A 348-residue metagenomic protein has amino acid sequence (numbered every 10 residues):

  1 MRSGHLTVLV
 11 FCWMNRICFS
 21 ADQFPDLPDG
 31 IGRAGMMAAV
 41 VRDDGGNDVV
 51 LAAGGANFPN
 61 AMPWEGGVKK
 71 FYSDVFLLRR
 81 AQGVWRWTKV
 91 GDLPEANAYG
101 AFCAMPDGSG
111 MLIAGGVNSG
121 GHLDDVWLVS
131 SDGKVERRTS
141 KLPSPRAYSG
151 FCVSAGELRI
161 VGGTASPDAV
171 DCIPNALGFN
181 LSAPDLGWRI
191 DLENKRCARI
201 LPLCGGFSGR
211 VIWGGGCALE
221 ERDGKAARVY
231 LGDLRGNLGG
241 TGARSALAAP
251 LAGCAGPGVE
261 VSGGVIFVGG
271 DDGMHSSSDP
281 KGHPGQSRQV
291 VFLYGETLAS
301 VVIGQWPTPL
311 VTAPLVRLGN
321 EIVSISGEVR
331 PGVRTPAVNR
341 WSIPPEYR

Functional and structural regions predicted by a protein language model:
R2-L9, R16: Sec-dependent signal peptide recognition, specifically the positively charged N-region followed immediately by
F11-M14, R42: Short intrinsically disordered, low-complexity segments
F19-R348: Kelch-like beta-propeller repeat domains
